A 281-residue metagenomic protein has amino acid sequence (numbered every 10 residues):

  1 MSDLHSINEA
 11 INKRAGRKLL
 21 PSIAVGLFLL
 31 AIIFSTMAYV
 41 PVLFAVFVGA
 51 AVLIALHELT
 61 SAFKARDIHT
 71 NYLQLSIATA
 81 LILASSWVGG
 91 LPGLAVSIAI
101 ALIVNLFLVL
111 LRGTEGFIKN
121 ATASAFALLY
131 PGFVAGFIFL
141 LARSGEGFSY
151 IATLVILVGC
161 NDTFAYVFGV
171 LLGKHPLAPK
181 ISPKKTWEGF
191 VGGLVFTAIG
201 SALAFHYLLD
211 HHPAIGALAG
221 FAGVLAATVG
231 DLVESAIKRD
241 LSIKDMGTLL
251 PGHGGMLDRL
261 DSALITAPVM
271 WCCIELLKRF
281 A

Functional and structural regions predicted by a protein language model:
S2-F221: Membrane-embedded alpha-helical bundles of polytopic integral membrane proteins
V25, S61, F164-A165, E234-I237 (+1 more regions): Hydrophobic side chains within alpha-helical segments
C160-V170, A227-R239: Short helical (or helix-break) motifs at transmembrane helix termini and adjacent helical loops in multi-pass membrane
T163, V224-L232, M256-L264: Hydrophobic transmembrane alpha-helical segments of multi-pass transport and channel proteins
A214-A217, G254, L260, R279-F280: Short, conserved aromatic-histidine micro-motifs
D240-S262: Interfacial loop-to-transmembrane junctions
L264, P268-C273: Hydrophobic alpha-helical transmembrane segments of membrane transport and translocation systems, primarily multi-pass
C273-A281: Juxtamembrane boundary at the C-terminal end of a transmembrane helix
